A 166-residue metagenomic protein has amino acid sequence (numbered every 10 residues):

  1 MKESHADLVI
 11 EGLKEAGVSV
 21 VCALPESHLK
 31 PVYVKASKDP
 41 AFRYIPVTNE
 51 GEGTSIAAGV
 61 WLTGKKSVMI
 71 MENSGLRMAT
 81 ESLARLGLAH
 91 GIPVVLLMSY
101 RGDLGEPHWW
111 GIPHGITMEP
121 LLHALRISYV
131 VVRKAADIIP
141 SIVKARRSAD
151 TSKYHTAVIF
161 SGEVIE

Functional and structural regions predicted by a protein language model:
M1-E166: Thiamine diphosphate
